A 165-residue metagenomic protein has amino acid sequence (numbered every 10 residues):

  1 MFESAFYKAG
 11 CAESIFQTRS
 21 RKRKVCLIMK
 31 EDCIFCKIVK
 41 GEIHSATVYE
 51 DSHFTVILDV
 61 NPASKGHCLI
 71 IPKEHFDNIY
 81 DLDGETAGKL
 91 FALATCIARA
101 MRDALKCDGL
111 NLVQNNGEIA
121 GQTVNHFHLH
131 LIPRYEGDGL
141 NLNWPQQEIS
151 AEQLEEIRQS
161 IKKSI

Functional and structural regions predicted by a protein language model:
M1-I28: N-terminal amphipathic/basic-hydrophobic helices that include classical n-h-c signal peptides and signal-anchor
R23-I165: HIT superfamily nucleotide-processing domains
